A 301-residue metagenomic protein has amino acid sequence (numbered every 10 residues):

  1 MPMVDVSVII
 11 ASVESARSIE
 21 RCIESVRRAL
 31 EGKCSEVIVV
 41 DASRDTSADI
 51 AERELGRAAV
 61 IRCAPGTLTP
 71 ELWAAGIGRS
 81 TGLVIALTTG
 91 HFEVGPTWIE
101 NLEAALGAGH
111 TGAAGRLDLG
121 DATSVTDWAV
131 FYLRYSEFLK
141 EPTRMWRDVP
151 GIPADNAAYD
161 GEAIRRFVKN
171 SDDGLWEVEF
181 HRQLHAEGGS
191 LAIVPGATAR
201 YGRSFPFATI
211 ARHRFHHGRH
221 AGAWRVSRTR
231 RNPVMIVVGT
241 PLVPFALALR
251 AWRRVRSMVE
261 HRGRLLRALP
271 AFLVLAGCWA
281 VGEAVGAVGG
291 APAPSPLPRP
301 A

Functional and structural regions predicted by a protein language model:
E24-C34: Short, acidic, metal-binding catalytic loop of nucleotide-sugar glycosyltransferases
D41-D49, F92: A conserved acidic beta->alpha catalytic loop
C63-S80: Glycine-rich, basic loop-to-helix element that forms the pyrophosphate-binding segment of sugar-nucleotide handling
I85: Short aromatic/hydrophobic "clamp" motif used to bind/position activated sugar donors
E93, T97-D127: Conserved donor NDP-sugar-binding/catalytic core segment of glycosyltransferases
R116, V130-P150: Short, flexible, basic/aromatic active-site loop/helix in glycosyltransferases
D173-R182: Acidic donor-binding loop at a coil-to-helix junction in glycosyltransferase catalytic cores that engages
L191, R200-L275: Active-site-adjacent helix/loop segment of glycosyltransferases that harbors family-specific signature motifs
